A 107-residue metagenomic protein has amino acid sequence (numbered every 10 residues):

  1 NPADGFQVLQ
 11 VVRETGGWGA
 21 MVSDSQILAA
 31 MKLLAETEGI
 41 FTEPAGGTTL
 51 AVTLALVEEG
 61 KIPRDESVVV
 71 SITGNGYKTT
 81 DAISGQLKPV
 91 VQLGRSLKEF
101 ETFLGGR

Functional and structural regions predicted by a protein language model:
N1-F41, G85-R107: Active-site/ligand-binding loops adjacent to catalytic centers
N1-P2, S25-Q26, T48, I72-Y77: Glycine-rich beta-alpha junction loops
A20, G47-L50: A short linear-motif detector with a strong N-terminal bias
E38-A45, K61-S67: Short, structured secondary-structure boundary patches
L50-R107: Phosphate-binding loop/pocket of nucleotide- and phosphate-handling active sites
